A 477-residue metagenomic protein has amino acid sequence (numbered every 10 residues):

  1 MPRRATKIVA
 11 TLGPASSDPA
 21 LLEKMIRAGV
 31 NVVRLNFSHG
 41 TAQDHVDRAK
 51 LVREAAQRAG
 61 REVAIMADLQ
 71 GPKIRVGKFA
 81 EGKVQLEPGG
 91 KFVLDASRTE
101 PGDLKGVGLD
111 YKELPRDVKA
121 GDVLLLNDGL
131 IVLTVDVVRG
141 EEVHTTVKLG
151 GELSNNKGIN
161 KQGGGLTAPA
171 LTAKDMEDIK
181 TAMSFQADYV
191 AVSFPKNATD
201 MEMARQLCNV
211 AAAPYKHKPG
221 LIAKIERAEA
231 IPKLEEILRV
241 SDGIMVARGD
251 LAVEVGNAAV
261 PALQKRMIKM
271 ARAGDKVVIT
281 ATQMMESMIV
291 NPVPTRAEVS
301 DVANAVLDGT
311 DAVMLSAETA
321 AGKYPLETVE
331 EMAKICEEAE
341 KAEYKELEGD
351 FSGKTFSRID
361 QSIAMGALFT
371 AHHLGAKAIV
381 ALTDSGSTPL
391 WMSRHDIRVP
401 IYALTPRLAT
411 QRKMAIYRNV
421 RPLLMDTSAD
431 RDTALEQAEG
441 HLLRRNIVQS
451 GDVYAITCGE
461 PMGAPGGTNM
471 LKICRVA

Functional and structural regions predicted by a protein language model:
M1-A477: Non-catalytic helical/linker scaffolds that mediate oligomerization, partner binding, and domain coupling around large
